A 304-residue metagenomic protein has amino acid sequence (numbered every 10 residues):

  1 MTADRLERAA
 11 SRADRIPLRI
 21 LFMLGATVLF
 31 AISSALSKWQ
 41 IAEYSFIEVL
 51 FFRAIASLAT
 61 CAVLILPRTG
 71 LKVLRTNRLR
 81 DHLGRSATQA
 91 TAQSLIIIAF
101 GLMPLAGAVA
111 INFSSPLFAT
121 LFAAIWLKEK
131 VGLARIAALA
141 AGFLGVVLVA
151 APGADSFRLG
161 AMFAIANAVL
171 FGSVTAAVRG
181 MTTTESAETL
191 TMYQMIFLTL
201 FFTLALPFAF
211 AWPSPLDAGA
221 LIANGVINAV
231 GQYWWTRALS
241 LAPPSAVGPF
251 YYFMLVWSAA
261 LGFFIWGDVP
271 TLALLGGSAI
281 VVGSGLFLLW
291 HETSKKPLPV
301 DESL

Functional and structural regions predicted by a protein language model:
D4-S11, L58-R78, T88, F143-S156 (+3 more regions): Membrane-interface helix-cap regions at the ends of transmembrane helices in multi-pass membrane proteins
L18-A26, I65-I97, L159-N167, W212-V230: Loop-to-transmembrane-helix transition segments
T27-A35, A62, S86-S94, P116-L121 (+7 more regions): Hydrophobic/small/kink-forming positions within alpha-helical transmembrane segments of polytopic membrane proteins
A35-K38, F46-I47, C61, G153-P213 (+3 more regions): Transmembrane alpha-helical segments that form core, pore/gating elements of small-molecule transporters/exporters
S45-A59, I98-S115, F157-L170, S214-N228 (+1 more regions): Structural signature of hydrophobic alpha-helical transmembrane segments
I98, S115-A137, V256-L275: C-terminal transmembrane-helix exit sites in multi-pass transporters
V109-S114, M181-I196, Q232-F263: Helix-helix packing/entry segments at the starts of transmembrane helices
A134-A150, A273-E292: Hydrophobic transmembrane alpha-helices of multi-pass small-molecule transport proteins
